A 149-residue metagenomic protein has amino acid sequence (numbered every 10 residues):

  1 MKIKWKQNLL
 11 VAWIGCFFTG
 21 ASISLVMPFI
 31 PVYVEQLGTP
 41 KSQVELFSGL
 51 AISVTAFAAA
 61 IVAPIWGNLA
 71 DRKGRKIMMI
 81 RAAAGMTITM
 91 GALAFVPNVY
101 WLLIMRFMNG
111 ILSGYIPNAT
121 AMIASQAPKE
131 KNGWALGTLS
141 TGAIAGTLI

Functional and structural regions predicted by a protein language model:
W5-G49: Helix-loop boundary and gating motifs at the non-cytosolic
C16, I52, A56, L136-I144: Small-residue-rich transmembrane alpha-helices and their cytosolic helix-loop interfaces in multi-pass secondary
Y33-G38, R72, M122-A127: Helix-to-coil boundary motifs at intracellular loop junctions of multi-pass secondary transporters
L50-W66: Central cavity-lining transmembrane alpha-helices of secondary-active solute carriers, predominantly the Major
I61-P97: Conserved MFS/SLC helix-loop-helix module at the cytosolic interface between two early adjacent transmembrane helices
T89, Y100-M108: Paired small-residue
M105-A143: Cytoplasmic helix-loop-helix junction between adjacent transmembrane helices in 12-TM secondary transporters
